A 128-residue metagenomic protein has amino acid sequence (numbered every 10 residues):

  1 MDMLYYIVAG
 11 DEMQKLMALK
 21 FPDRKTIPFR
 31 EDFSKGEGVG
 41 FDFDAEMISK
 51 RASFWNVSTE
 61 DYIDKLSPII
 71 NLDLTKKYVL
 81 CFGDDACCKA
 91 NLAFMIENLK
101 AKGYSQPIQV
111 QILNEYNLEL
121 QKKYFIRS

Functional and structural regions predicted by a protein language model:
M1-D61: A structured, charge-rich N-terminal accessory region that forms the first stable segment of a protein and links
Y5-Y6, Y62, Y78, Y104 (+2 more regions): Sequence-level detector for tyrosine residue identity
I7-V8, K76-C87: Acidic beta-strand-to-loop metal/phosphate-binding motif
K15-K20, G38-V39, C88-I96, L120-K122: A short acidic (Asp/Glu
I27, V39-K77, N91-S105: Class I S-adenosyl-L-methionine
P28, V79-C81, P107-I112: A structural signal for short, well-ordered beta-strand segments and their strand-loop junctions that often border
R30, C87-C88: Short glycine-rich, flexible loops that bind phosphorylated cofactors or substrates
A93-S128: Long, charge-dense
